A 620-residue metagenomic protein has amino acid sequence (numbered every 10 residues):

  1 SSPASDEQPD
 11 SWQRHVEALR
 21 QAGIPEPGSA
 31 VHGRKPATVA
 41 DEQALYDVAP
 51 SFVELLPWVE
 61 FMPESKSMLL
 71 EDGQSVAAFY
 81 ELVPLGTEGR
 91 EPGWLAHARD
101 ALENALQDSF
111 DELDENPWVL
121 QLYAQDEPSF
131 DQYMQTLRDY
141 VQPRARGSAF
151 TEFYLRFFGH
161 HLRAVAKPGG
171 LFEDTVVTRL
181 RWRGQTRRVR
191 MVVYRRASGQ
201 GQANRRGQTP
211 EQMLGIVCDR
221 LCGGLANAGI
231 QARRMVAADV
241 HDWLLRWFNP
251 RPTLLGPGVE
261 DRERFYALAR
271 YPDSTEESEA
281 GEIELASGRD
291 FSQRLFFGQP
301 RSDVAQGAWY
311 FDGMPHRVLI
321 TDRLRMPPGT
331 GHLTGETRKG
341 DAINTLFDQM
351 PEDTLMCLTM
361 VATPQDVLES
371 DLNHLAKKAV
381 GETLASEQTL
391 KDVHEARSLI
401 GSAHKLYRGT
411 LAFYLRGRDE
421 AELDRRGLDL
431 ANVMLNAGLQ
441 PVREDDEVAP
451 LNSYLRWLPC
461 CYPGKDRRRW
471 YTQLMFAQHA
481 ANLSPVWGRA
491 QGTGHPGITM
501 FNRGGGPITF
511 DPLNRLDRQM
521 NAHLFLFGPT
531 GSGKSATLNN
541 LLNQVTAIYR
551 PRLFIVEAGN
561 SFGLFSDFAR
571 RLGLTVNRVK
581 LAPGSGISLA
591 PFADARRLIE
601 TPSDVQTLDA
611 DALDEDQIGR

Functional and structural regions predicted by a protein language model:
S1-R468, Q473-L474: Extended, folded cores of ATP/NTP-driven motor/assembly subunits in large transport and secretion machines
V76, G504-G506, S585: Short acidic/polar mixed-charge low-complexity motifs
G86, R144, S148, N540 (+1 more regions): Switch/coupling segment of Walker-type NTPase motor domains
P92-L95, R99-F110, G494-L581: Glycine-rich phosphate-binding loop of nucleotide-binding enzymes
Y194-G201, D511-L513, S566-D567, A593-E600: Short regulatory "switch" loops immediately downstream of catalytic or recognition motifs within protein catalytic
G207, E211, S386, R416 (+4 more regions): Hydrophobic alpha-helical scaffolding
N436-N521, L542-Q544: Phosphate-binding P-loop/Walker A region and its immediate neighborhood
